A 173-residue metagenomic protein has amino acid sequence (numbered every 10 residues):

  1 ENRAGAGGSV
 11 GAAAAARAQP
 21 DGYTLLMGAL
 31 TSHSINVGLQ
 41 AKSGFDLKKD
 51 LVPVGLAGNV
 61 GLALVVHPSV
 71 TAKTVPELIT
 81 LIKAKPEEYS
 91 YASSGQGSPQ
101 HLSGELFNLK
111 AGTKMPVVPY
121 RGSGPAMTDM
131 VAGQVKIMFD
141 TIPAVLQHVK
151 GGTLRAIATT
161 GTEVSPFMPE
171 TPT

Functional and structural regions predicted by a protein language model:
E1, M27-G28, S94, T159: Short glycine/serine/threonine-enriched helix-capping/active-site loop that flanks the nucleotide-sugar donor pocket
R3-G11, V60, G95, V118-T128 (+1 more regions): Short helix-initiation/N-cap motifs at beta->coil->alpha
G7, G11, T31, I35 (+5 more regions): Stable alpha-helical elements in mature extracytoplasmic
V10-P20, I82, L106, K110 (+2 more regions): Short helices/loops that flank or line small-molecule/ion binding pockets
R17-G22, L30, G38-P125, T162 (+1 more regions): Hinge/capping helix and adjacent helix->loop/strand transition within the periplasmic-binding protein
G22-G28, K136-D140, A156-A158: Paired acidic/hydrophobic, glycine-rich loop segments that form the ligand-binding mouth/hinge of periplasmic-binding
H148-T171: C-terminal core of ALDH-fold dehydrogenases
